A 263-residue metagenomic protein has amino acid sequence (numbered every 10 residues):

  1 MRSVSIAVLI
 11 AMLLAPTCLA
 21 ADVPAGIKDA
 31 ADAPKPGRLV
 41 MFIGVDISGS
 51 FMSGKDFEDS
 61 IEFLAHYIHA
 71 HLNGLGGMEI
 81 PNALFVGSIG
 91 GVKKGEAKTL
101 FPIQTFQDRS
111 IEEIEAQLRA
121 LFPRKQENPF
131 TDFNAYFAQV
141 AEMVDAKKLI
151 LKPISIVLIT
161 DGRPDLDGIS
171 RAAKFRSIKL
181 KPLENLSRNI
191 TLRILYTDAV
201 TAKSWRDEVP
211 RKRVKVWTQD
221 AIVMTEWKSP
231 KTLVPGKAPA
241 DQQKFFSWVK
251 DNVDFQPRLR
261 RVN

Functional and structural regions predicted by a protein language model:
A7-P16: Bacterial N-terminal signal peptides
C18-A21, A25: Boundary at the C-terminal end of the N-terminal hydrophobic targeting segment
L19, V200-N263: P/S/T/G-enriched low-complexity
G37-I103, S155-V157: Von Willebrand factor
D46, P153-I169: DG-centered beta-turn motif at the end of beta-strands
A83-L121, R206-P210: Short beta-strand-loop
F106-P153, Y196-T201: Von Willebrand factor
R163-V214: VWA/integrin I-like adhesion module and closely mimicked acidic/polar interface patches used
